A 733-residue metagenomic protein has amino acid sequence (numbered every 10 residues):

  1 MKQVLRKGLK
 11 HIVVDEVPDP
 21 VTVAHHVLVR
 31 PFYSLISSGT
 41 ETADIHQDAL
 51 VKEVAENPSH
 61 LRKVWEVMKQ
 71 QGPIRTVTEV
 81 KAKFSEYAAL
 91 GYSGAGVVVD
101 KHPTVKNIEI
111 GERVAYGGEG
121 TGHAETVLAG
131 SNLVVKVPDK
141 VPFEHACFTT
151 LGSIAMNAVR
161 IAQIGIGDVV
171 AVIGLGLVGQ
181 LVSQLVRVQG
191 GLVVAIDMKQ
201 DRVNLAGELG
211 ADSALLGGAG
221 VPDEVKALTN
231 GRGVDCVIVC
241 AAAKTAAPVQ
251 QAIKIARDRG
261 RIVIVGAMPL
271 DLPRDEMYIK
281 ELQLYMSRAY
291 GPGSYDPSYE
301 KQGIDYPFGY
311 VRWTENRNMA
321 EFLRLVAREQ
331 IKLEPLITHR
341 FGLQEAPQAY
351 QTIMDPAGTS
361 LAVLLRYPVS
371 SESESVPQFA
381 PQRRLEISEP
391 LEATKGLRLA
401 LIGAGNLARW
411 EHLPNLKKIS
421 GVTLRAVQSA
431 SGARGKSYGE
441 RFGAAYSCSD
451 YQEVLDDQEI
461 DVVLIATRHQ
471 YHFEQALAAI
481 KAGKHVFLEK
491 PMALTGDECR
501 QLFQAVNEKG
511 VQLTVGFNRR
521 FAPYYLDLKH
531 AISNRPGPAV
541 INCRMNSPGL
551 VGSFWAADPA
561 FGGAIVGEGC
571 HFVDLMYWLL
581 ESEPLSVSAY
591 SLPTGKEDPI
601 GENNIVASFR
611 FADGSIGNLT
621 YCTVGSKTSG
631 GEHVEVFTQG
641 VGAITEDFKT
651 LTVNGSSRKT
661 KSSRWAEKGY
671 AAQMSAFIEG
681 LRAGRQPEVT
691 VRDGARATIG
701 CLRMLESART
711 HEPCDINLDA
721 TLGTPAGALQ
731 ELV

Functional and structural regions predicted by a protein language model:
P20-L35, H46-G120, R682: Glycine-rich beta-strand-centered segment in the early N-terminal region that forms part of a ligand/cofactor-binding
R113, T121, P142-A219, D223: Mid-domain Rossmann-like dinucleotide-binding core that forms the NAD(H)/NADP(H) cofactor-binding site
A162-I164, N204-L205, L209-Y285, Q458-V462 (+1 more regions): Glycine-rich cofactor phosphate-binding loops and adjacent beta1-alpha1 units of small-molecule cofactor enzyme domains
R257-D258, V462, F473-F517: Beta-strand-loop-alpha-helix segment that lines the small-molecule cofactor/substrate pocket of alpha/beta enzymes
V265-S287, G293, M492-Q512: Rossmann-fold NAD(P)-binding glycine/threonine-rich loop
L282, G293-Y310, V326, V511-Q512 (+2 more regions): Predominantly a Rossmann-like dinucleotide-binding segment in NAD(P)-dependent oxidoreductases
Q348-Q351, P356-V369, E374-A380, G567 (+3 more regions): Contiguous beta-strand/loop segments that form the cofactor/metal-binding neighborhood of enzyme cores
V376-F442: N-terminal Rossmann-like dinucleotide-binding module
